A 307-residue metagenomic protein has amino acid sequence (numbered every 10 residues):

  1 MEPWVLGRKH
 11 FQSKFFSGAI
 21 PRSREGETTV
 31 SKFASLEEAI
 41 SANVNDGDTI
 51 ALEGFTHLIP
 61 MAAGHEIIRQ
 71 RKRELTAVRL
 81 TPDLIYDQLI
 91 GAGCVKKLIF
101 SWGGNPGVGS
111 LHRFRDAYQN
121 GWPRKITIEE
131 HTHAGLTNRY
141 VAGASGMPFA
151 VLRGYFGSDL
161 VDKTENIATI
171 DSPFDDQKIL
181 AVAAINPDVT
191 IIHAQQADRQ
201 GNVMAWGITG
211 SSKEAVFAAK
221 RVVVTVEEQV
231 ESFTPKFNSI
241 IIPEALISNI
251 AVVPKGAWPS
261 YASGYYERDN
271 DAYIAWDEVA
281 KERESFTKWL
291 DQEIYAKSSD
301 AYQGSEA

Functional and structural regions predicted by a protein language model:
H10-Q12: Low-complexity, intrinsically disordered or signal/transmembrane-proximal segments
F16-A307: Conserved alpha/beta enzyme-core scaffold
